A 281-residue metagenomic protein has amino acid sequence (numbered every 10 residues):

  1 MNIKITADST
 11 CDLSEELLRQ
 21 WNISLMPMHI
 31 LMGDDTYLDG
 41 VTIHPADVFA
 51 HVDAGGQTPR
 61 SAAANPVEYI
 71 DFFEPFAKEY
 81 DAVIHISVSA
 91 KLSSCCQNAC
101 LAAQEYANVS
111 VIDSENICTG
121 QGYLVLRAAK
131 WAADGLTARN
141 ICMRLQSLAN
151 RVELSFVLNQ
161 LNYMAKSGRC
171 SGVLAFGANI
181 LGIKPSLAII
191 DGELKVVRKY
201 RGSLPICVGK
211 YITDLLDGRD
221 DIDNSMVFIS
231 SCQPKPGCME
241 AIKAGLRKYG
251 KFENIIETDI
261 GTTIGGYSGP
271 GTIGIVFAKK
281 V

Functional and structural regions predicted by a protein language model:
M1, P59-R60, I86, L161 (+1 more regions): Short, contiguous strand/loop micro-motifs
K4, T10-S24, H29, D35 (+2 more regions): Mixed-charge interfacial surface used for oligomerization/domain docking and macromolecular partner engagement
T36-E105: Class I S-adenosyl-L-methionine
